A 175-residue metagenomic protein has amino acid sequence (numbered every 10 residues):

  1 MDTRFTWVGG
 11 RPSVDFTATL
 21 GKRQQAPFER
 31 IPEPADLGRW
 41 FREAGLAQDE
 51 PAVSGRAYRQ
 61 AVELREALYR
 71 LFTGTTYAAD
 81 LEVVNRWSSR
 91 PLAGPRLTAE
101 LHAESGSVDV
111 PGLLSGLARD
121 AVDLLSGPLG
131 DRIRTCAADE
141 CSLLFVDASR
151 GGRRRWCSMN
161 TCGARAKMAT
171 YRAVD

Functional and structural regions predicted by a protein language model:
M1-T135, S142: Short helix-coil boundary/hinge micro-motifs
L117, D123-A169, D175: BZIP DNA-binding basic region
